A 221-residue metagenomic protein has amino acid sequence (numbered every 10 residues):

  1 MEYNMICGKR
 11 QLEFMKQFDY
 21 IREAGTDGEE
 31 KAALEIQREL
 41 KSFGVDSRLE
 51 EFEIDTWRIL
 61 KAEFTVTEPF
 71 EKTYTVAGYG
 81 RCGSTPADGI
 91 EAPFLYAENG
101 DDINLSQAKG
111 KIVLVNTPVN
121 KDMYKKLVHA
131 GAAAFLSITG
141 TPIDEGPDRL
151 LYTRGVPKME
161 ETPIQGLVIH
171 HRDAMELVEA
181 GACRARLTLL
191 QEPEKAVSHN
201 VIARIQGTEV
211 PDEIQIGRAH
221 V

Functional and structural regions predicted by a protein language model:
N4-G8, E13-I112: Noncatalytic luminal/extracellular "stalk/propeptide" segments of secretory-pathway proteins
T26, Y74-M159, P163-Q165: Extracellular/luminal Protease-associated
R48, A134-L136, L167, Q215: Hydrophobic/aromatic beta-strand patches that form the interior of the parallel beta-sheet core in alpha/beta enzyme
D55, G140-I143, A174: Surface-exposed, flexible loop/turn segments at secondary-structure boundaries
V66-P69, T117-P118, H220: Short, flexible beta-strand-to-coil junctions
P69, G78-L105, Y152-A219: Soluble metallo-hydrolase cores and metallopeptidase-like ectodomains found primarily in the secretory/periplasmic
